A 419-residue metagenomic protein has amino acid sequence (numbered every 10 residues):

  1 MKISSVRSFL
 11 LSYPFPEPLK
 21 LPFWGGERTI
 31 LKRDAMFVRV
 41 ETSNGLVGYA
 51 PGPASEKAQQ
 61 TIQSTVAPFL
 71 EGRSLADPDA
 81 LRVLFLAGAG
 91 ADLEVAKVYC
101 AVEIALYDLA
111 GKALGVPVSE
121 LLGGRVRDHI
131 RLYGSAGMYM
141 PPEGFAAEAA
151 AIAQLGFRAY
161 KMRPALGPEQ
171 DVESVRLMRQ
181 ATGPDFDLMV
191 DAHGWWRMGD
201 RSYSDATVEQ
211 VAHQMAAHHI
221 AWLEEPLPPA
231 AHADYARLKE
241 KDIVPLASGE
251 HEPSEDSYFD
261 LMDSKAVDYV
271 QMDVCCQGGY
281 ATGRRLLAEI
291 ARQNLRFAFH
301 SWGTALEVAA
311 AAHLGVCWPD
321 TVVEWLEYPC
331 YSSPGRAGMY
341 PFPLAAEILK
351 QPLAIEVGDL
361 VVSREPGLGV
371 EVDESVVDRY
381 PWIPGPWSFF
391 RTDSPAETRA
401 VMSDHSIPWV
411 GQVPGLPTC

Functional and structural regions predicted by a protein language model:
M1-P18, T29-I30, A35, A305 (+1 more regions): Flexible C-terminal active-site loop/helix
I3, G45, V66, V102 (+8 more regions): Conserved, mostly hydrophobic/aromatic
V6, E41-A113, S332-R336, V401 (+1 more regions): Metal- or metallocofactor-binding catalytic centers and their adjacent structured scaffolds across diverse enzyme
P22-R28: Short, P/G- and charge-enriched loop/turn segments at secondary-structure junctions
A110-M140, V372: Catalytic pocket of metal/acid-base enzymes, prominently hydrolases
D128-D242: Metal-dependent enolase-superfamily TIM-barrel catalytic cores that perform enediolate-based chemistry
H219, A230-A247, E252-V361, P366: Shared catalytic-loop signature of beta/alpha-barrel
